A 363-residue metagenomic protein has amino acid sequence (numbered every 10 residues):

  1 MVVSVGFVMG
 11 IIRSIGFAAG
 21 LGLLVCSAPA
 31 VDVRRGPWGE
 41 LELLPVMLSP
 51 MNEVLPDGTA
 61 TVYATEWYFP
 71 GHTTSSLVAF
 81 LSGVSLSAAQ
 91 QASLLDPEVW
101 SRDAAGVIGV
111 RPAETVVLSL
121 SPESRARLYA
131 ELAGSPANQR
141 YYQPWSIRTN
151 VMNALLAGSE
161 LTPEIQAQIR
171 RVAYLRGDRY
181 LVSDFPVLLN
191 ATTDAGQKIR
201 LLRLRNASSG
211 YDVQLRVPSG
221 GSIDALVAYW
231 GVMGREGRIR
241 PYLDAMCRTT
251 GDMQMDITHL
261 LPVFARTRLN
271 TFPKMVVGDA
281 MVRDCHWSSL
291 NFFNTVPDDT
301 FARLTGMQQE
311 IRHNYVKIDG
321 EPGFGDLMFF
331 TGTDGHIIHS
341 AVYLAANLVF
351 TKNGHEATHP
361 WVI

Functional and structural regions predicted by a protein language model:
M1-F7, L24: Detector for intrinsically disordered, low-structure N-terminal pre-sequences
V5-G16: Bacterial N-terminal signal peptides that target proteins for export
I15-V25: Bacterial N-terminal signal peptides
C26-A30: Sec/Tat signal peptide C-region and signal peptidase I cleavage site
V31-F301: N-terminal capping segments
D32-V54, Y315-V316, L344-I363: Aromatic- and glycine-rich peptidoglycan recognition patches
D299-T358: ...with weaker cross-activation on analogous glycine-rich loops/strands in unrelated enzymes
